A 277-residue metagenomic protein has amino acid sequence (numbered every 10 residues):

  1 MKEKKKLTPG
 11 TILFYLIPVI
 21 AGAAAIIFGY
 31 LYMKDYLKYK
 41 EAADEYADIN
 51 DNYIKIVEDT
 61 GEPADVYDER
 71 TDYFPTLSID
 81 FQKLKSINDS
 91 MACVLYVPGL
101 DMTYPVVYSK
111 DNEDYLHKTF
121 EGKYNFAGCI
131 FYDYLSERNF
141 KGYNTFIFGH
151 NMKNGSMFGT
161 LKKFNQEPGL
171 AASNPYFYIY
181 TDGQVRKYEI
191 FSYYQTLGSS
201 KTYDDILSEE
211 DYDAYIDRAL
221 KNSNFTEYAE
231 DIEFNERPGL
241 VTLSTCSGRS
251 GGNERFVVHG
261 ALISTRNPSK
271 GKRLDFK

Functional and structural regions predicted by a protein language model:
M1-G10: N-terminal Lys/Arg-rich, disordered targeting/topogenic segments
I12-G22: Hydrophobic H-region at the start of alpha-helical membrane spans
A25-K277: Solvent-exposed, non-transmembrane regions of membrane-associated and secreted proteins
